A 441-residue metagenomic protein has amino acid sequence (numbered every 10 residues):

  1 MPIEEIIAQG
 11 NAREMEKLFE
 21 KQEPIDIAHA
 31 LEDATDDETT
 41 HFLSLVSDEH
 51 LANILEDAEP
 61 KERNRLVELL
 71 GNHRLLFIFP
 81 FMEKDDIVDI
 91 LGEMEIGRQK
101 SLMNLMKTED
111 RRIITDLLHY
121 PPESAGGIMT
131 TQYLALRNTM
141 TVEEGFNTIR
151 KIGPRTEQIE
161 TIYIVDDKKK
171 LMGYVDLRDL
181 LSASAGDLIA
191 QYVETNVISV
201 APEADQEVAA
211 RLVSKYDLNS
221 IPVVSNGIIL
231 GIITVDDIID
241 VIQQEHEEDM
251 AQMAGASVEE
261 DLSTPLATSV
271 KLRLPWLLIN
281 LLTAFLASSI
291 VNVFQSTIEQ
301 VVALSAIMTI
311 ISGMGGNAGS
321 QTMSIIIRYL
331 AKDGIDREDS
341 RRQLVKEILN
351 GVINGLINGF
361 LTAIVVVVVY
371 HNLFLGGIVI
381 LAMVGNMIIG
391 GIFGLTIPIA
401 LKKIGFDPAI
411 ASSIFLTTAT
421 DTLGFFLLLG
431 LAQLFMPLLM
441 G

Functional and structural regions predicted by a protein language model:
M1-A256: Hydrophobic packing positions in regular secondary-structure scaffolds
V241, H246-I392, T396-I410, I414-T418 (+1 more regions): Alpha-helical transmembrane segments and their membrane-interface boundaries that form or gate the permeation pathway
T422-L423: Active-site His/Glu-centered metal-binding helix of metallohydrolases
